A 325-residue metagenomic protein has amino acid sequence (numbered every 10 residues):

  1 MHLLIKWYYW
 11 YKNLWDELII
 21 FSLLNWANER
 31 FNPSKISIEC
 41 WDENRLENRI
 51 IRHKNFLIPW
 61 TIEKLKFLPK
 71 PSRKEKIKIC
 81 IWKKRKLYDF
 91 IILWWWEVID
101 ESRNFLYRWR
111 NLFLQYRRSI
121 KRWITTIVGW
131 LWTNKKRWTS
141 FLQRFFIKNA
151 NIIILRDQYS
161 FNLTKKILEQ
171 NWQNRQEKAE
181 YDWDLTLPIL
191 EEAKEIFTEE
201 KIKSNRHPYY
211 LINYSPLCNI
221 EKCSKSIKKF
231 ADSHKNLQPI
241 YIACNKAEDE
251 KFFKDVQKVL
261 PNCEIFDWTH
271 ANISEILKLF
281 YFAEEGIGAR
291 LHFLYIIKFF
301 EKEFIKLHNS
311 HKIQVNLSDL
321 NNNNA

Functional and structural regions predicted by a protein language model:
M1-A325: Active-site anion-handling motifs in enzyme catalytic cores
